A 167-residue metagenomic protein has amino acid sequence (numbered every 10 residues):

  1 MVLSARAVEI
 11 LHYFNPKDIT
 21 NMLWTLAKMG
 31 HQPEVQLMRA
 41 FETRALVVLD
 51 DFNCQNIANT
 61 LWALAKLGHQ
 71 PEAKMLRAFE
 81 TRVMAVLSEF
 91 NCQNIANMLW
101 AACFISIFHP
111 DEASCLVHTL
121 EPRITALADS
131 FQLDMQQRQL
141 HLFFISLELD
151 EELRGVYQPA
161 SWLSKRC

Functional and structural regions predicted by a protein language model:
M1-C167: Eukaryotic RNA-binding helical-repeat scaffolds
